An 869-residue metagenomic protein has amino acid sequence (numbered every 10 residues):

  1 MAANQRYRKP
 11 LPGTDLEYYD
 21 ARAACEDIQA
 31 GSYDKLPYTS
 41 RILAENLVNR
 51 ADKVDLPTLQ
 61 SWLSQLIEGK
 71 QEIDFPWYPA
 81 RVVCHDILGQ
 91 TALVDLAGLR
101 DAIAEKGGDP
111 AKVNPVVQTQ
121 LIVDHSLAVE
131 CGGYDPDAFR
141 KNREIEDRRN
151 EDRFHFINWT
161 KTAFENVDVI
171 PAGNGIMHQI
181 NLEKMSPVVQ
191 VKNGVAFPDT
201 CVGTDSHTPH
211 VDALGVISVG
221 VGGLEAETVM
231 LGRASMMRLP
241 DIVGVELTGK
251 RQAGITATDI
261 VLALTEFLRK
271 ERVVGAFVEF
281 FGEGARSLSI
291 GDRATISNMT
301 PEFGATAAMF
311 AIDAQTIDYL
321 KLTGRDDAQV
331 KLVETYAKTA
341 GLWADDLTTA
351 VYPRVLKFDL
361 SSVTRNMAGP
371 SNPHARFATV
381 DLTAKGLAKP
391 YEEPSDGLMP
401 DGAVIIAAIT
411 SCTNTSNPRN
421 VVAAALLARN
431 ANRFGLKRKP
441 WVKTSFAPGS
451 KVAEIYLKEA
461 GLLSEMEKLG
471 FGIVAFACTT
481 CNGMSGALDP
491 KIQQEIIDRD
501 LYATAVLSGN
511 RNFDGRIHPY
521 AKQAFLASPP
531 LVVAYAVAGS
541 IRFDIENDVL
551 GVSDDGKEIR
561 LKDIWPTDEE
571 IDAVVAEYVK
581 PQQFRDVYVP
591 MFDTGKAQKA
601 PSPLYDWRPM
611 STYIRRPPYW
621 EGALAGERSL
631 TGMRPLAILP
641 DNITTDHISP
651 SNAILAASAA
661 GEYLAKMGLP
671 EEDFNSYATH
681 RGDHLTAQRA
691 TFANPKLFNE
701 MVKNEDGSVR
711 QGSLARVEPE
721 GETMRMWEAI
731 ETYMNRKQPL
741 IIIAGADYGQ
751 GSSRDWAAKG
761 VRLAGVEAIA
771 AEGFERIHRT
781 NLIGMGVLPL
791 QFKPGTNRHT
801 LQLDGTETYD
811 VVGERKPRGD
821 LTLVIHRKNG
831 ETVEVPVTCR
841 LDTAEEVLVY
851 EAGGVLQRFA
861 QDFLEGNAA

Functional and structural regions predicted by a protein language model:
M1-E144, L288-N298, E302-D326, P609-S649 (+1 more regions): N-terminal amphipathic, basic-rich helices that act as targeting or association modules
T39, K192-K331, W343, A428-P440 (+4 more regions): Mobile "lid/hinge" segments at catalytic clefts and subdomain interfaces of large enzymes
D52-L247, T258-L262, R365-A368, D381-A477 (+7 more regions): Long, structured ligand/cofactor-binding scaffold of large enzymes
Y78, A97-D152, F280-A388, E546-D606 (+2 more regions): Terminal amphipathic helices with adjacent charged low-complexity linkers/tails
I87-L96, P198-E225, S289-I312, S371-P373 (+8 more regions): Conserved phosphate/anionic-ligand binding catalytic regions in large, soluble enzymes, centered on
C131-Y134, L288-S297, L320-A328, T415-V421 (+8 more regions): Short glycine/threonine-rich loop-to-helix capping motif typified by GTGT followed within a few residues by an Asp-Pro
F281-L288, N510, E731-E775: Extracellular/luminal Protease-associated
S553-E570, V574, H778-V849, L864: Acidic, glycine-rich flexible loop/linker segments
